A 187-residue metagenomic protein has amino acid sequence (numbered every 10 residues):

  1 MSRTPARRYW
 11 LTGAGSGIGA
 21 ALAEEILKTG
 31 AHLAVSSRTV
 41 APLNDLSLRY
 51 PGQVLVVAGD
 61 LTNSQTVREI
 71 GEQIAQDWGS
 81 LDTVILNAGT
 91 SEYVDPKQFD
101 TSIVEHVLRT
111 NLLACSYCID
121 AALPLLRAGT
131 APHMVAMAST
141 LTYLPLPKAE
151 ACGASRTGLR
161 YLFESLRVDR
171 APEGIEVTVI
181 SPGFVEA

Functional and structural regions predicted by a protein language model:
G15-S16: Conserved glycine-rich cofactor-binding loop
T29-N44: Conserved glycine-rich Rossmann-like NAD(P)H-binding loop of the short-chain dehydrogenase/reductase
D95-L108: Substrate-binding pocket helix/loop in short-chain dehydrogenase/reductase
F99, P145-G153, S165: Active-site loop-to-helix junction immediately N-terminal to the catalytic Tyr of the SDR YXXXK motif in Rossmann-fold
I119, S155: Active-site helix of classical SDR
S139: Residue(s) in the substrate-gating loop at a strand-loop-helix junction that position the organic substrate next
L144, S165-I175: Active-site-adjacent segment of SDR/Rossmann-fold oxidoreductases
